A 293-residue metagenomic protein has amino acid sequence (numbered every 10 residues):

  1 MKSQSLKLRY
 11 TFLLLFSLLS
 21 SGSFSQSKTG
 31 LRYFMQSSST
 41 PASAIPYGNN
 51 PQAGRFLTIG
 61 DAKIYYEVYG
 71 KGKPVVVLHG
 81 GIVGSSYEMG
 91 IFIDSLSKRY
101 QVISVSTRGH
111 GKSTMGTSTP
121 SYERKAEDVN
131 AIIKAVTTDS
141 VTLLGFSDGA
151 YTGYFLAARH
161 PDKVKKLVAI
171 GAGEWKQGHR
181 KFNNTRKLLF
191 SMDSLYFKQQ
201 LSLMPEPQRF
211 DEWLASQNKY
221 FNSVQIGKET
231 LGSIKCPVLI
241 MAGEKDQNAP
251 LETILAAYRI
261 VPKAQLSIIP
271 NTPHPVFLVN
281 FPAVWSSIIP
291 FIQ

Functional and structural regions predicted by a protein language model:
A62-K112: Conserved HGGG/HGGXW glycine-rich cap/lid loop of the alpha/beta-hydrolase fold
S104-T142: Active-site loop/oxyanion-hole signature of alpha/beta-hydrolase fold enzymes
Y151-R159, K165-F197: Flexible "cap/lid" loop of the alpha/beta hydrolase fold
L214-T230: Active-site nucleophile elbow and catalytic-triad environment of alpha/beta-hydrolase enzymes
I234, I240-A242: Short beta-strand/loop motif that positions the catalytic acidic residue of the alpha/beta-hydrolase fold
K245-A249, H274: Acidic catalytic loop of the alpha/beta-hydrolase fold
R259-P275: Catalytic histidine neighborhood in serine/cysteine hydrolases with alpha/beta-hydrolase-type architecture
N271-Q293: Catalytic active-site module of serine/aspartate enzymes centered on a nucleophile-bearing elbow/loop
